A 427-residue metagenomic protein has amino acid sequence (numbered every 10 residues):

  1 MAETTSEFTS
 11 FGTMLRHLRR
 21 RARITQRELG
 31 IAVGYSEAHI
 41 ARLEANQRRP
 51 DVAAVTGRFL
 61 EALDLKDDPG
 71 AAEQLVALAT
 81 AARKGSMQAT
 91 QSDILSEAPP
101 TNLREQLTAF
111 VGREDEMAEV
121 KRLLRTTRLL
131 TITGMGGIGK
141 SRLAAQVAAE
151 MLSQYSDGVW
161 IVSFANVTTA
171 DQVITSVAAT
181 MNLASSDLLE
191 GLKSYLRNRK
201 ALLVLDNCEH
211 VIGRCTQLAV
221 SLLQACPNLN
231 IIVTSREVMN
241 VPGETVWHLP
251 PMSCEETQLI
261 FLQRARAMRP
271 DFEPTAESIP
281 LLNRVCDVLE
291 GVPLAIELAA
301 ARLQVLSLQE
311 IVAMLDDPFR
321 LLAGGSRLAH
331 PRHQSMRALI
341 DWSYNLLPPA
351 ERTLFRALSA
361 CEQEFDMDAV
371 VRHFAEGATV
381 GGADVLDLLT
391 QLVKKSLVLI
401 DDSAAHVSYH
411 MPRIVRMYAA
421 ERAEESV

Functional and structural regions predicted by a protein language model:
M1-F8, G12-T13, H17, I31-G34 (+2 more regions): Short amphipathic recognition helices of helix-turn-helix/homeodomain-type DNA-binding modules
T9, R19-R21, E290, A360: Short amphipathic helical patch at the helix-1/turn junction of helix-turn-helix
T9-T13, R23-I24, P50, L294 (+1 more regions): Residue-level signal for the short linker/turn that defines the boundary of a DNA-recognition helix
R27, A38, A383: Key DNA-contact positions within bacterial/archaeal DNA-binding proteins
I31, K66, A81, G85 (+1 more regions): Aliphatic-rich helical/repeat scaffold segments used for oligomerization and domain docking
I40, T56, L386-T390: Short, hydrophobic-biased segments on the C-terminal half of alpha helices that form "recognition helices"
